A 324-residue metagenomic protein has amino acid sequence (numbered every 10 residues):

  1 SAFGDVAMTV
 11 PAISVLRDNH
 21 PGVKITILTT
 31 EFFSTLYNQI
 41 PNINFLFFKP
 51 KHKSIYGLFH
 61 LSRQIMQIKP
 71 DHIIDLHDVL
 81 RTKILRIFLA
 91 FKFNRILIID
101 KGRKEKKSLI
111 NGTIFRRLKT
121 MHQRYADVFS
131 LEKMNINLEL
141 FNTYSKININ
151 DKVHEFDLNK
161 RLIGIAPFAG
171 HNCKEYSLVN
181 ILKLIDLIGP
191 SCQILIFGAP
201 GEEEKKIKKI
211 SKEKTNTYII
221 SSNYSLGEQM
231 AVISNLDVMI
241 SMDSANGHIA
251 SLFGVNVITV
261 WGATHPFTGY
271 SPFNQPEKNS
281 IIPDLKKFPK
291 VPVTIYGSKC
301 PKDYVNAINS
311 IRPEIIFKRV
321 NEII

Functional and structural regions predicted by a protein language model:
S1-I324: Catalytic machinery of carbohydrate-active enzymes, primarily nucleotide-sugar-dependent glycosyltransferases
